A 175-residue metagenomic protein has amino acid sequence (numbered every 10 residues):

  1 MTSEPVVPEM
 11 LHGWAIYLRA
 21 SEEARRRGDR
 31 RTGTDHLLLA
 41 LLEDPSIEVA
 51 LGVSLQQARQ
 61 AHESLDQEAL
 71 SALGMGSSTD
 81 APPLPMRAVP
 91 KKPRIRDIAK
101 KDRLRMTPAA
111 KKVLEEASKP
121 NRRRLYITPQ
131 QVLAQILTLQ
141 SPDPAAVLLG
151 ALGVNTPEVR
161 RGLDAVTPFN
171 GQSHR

Functional and structural regions predicted by a protein language model:
M1-R175: Histone-fold recognition with a strong bias for associated Lys/Arg-rich disordered tails
